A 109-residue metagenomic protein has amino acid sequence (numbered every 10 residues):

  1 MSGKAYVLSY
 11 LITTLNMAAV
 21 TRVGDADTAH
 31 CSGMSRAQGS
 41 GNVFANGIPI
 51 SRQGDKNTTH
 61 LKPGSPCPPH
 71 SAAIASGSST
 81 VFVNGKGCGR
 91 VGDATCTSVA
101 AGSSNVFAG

Functional and structural regions predicted by a protein language model:
S2-G109: Intrinsically disordered, low-complexity proline/glycine-rich segments
